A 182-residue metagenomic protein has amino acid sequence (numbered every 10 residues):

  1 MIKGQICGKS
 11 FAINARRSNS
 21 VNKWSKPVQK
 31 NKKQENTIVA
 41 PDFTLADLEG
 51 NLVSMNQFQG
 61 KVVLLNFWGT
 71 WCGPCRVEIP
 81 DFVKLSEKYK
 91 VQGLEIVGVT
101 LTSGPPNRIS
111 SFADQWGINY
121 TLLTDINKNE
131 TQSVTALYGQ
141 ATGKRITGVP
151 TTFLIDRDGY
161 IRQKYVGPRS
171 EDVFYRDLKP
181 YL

Functional and structural regions predicted by a protein language model:
M1-E35, Q132: Oxidative protein folding and maturation machinery
S20-M55, K128: N-terminal "domain-start" segment that seeds a small globular fold
F43-T44, V53, T121, R162-Y165: Structural signal for short hydrophobic segments within the conserved structured cores of catalytic domains across
V53-R76, F82: Short active-site neighborhood of thiol/selenol oxidoreductases, capturing the structured segment around
V62-V63, L94, P150: Alpha/beta-hydrolase fold active-site loops
L65, V97-V99, T121-L123: Rossmann-like NAD(H)/NADP(H) cofactor-binding core
V77-I118, K128-G139: Structural microenvironment flanking redox-active thiols in thiol-disulfide oxidoreductases
S111, Q115-I118, D125-K179: Thiol/disulfide oxidoreductase modules built on the thioredoxin-like
